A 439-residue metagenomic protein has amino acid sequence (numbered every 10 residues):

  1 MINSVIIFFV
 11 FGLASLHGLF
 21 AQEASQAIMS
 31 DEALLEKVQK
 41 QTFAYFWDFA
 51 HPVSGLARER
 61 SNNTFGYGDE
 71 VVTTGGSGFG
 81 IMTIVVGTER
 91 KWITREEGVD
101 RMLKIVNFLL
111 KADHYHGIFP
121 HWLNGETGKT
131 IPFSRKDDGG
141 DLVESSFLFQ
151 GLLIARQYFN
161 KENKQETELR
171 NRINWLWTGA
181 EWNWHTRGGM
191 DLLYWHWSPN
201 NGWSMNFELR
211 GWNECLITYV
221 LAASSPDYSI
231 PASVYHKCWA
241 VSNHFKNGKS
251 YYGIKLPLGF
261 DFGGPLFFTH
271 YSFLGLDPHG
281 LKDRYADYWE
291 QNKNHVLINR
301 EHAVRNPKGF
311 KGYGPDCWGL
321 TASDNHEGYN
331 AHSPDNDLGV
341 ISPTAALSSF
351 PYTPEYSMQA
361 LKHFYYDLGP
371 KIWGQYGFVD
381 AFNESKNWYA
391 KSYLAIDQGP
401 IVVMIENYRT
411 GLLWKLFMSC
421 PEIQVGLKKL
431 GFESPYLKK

Functional and structural regions predicted by a protein language model:
M1-A24: Bacterial Sec-dependent N-terminal signal peptides
Q22-K439: Ser/Thr/Asn(+Pro)-rich, low-complexity disordered segments
